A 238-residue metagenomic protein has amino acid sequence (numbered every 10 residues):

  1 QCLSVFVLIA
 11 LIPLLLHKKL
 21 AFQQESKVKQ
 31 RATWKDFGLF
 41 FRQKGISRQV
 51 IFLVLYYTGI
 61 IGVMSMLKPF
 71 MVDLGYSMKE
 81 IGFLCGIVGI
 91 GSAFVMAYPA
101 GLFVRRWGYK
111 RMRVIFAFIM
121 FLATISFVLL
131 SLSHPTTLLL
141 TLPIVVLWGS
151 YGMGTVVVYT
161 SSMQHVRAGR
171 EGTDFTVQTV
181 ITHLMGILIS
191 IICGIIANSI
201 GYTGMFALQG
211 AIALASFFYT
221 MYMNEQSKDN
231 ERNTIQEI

Functional and structural regions predicted by a protein language model:
Q1-V5, I192-A215: A membrane-interface helix-boundary motif in multi-pass transporters
S4-Q24, Y219-M223: C-terminal membrane-cytosol helix-exit motif in multi-pass small-molecule transporters
K19-I51, I238: Juxtamembrane intracellular "pre-TM" segments in multi-pass secondary transporters
I46-F83: Extracytoplasmic gate region of multi-pass secondary transporters
V95-R111, A197-N198: Helix-to-loop junctions at the C-terminal end of transmembrane segments in multipass secondary transporters
R111-V158: C-terminal transmembrane helical hairpin of 12-TM major facilitator-type secondary transporters
G169-N198: A late C-terminal transmembrane helix in Major Facilitator Superfamily
M223-I238: Intrinsic disorder in cytosolic terminal tails and internal cytosolic loops of multi-pass membrane transporters
